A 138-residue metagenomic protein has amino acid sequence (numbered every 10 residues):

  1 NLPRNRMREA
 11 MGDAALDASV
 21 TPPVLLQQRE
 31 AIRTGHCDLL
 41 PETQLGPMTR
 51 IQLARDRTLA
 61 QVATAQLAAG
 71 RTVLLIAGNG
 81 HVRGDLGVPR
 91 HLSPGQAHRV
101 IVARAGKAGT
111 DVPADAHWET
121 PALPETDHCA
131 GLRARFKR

Functional and structural regions predicted by a protein language model:
N1-A68: A substrate-binding/cap region within the structured catalytic cores of diverse enzymes
A54-L67, R71-L74, G80-R138: C-terminal regions of proteins
